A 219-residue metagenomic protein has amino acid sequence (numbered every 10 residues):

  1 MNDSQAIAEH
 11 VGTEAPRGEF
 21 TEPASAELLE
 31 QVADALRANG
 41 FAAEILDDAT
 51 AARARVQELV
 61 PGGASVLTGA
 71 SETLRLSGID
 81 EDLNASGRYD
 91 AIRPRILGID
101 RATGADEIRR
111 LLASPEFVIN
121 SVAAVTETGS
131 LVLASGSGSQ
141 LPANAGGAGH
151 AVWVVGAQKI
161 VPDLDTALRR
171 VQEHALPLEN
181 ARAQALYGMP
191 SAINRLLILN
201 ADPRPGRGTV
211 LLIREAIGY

Functional and structural regions predicted by a protein language model:
N2, P23-E27, D47-A49, A134-S135 (+1 more regions): Long hydrophobic alpha-helices with heptad-repeat/coiled-coil character
N2-A42: Generic N-terminal amphipathic, Lys/Arg-enriched alpha-helix
D3-E14, G63, R93-R101, V155: Short N-terminal helix-initiation segments at or just after the protein's N-terminus
T13-P16, F20, L36, L67 (+4 more regions): Generic preference for well-ordered secondary structure
E14-G18, R37-G40, D90-I92, G104-D106 (+2 more regions): N-terminal start-of-chain detector that recognizes signal peptides and the immediate post-cleavage beginning
E19-F20, A42, R95-L97, A151-Q158: Flexible, glycine/proline-enriched loop segments at strand-loop-helix junctions that form or flank small-ligand binding
S25-R109, A113-I119: N-terminal active-site beta-alpha-beta segment that forms phosphate/nucleotide-binding and substrate-recognition loops
R110-Y219: Conserved phosphate- and dinucleotide-binding cores of soluble alpha/beta proteins, encompassing both enzyme active
